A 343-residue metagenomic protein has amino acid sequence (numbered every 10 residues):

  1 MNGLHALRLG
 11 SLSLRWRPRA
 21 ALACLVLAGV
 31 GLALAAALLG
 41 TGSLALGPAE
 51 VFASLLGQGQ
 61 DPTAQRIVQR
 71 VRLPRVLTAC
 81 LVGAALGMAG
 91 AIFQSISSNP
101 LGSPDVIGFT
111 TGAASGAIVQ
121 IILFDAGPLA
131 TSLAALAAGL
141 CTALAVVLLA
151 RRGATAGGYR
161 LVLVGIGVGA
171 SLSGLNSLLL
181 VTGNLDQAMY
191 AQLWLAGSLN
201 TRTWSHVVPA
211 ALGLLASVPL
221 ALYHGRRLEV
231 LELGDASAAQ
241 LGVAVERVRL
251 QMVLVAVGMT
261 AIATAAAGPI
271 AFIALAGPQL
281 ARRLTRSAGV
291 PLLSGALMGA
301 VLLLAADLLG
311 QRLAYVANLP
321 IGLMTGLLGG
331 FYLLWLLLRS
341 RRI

Functional and structural regions predicted by a protein language model:
M1-I343: Alpha-helical transmembrane segments in inner-membrane proteins
